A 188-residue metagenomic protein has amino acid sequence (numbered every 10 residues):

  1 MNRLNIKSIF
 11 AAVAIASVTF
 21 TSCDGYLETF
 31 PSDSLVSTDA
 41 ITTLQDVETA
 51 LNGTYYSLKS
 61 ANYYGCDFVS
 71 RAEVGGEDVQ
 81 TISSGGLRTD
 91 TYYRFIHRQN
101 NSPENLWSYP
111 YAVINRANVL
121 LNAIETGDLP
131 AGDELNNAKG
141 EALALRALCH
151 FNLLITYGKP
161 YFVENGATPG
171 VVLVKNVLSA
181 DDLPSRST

Functional and structural regions predicted by a protein language model:
N2, C23-V69: Membrane-proximal, proline-rich intrinsically disordered regions
N2-F10: Bacterial N-terminal signal peptides that target proteins for export
S32, L44-Q45, A72-N100, W107 (+1 more regions): A structural signal for short, hydrophobic/glycine-enriched beta-strand patches
E48, L87-Y157, P184-R186: Conserved, well-structured interaction surfaces
K59-Y64, D78-T81, C149-P160: Secretory-pathway/luminal and periplasmic proteins that interact with or process carbohydrate-rich
R71-D78, N137-A138, L145: Acidic helix-start/capping segments at beta-turn-to-alpha-helix junctions
D133, T156-T188: Short coil/linker segments at helix-helix boundaries
